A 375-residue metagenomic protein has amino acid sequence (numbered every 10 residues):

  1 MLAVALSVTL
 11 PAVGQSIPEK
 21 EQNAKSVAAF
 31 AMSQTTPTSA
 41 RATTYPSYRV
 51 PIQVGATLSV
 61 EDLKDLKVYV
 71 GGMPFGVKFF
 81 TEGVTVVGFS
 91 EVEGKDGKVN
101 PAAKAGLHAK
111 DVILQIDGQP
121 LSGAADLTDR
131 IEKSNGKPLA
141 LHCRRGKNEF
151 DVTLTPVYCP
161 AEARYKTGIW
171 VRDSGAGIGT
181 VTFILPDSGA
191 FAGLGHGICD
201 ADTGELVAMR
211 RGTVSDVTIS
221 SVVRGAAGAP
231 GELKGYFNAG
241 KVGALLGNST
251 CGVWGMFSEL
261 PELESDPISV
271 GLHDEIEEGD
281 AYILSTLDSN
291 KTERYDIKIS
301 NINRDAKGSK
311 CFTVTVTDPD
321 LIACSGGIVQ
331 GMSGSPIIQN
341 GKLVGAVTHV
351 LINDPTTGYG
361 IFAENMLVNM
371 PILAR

Functional and structural regions predicted by a protein language model:
V8-V70, G247-D296: Interdomain regulatory linker/hinge segments that flank or connect interaction modules in polarity/junction/synaptic
F30, E82, A109-K110, E277 (+2 more regions): Short, flexible surface segments
P46, G72-M73, K98, A125-R130 (+7 more regions): Short beta-alpha junctions and helix-cap segments that line functional grooves
D62-L63, M73-F75, H108, T128-G168: PDZ-domain C-terminal substructure recognizer with occasional recognition of PDZ-binding tails
G76-K104, H108: PDZ/PDZ-like groove recognition
A102-A124, I337-N340, V344-H349: Conserved PDZ fold ligand-binding element
Q115-N148, D354-T356, I361-N365: PDZ domains, with a preference for the canonical peptide-binding region formed by the helix
V157-G326, Q330, Q339-N340, T348 (+1 more regions): Serine endopeptidase catalytic core focused on the charge-relay Asp
